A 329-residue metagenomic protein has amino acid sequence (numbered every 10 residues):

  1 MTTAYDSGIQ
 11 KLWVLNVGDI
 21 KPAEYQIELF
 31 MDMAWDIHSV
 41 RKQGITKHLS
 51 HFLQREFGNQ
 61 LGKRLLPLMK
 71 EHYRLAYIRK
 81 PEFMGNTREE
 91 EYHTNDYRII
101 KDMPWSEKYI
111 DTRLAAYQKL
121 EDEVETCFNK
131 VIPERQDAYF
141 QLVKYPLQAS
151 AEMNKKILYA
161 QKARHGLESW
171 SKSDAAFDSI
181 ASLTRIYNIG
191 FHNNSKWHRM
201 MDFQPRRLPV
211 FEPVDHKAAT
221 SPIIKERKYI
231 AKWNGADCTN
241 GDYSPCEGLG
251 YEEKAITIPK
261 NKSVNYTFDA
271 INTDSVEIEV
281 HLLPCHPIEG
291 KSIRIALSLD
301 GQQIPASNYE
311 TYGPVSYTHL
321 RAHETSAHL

Functional and structural regions predicted by a protein language model:
M1-V264, F268, N272-E279: Substrate-binding groove of N-acetylhexosamine-processing glycoside hydrolases
K262-S263, Y312-Y317: Bimodal feature
D274, H286-G290: A short beta-turn/strand-edge loop motif at beta-sheet boundaries
G290-G301: Short, surface-exposed beta-strand/strand-loop-strand elements in extracellular ectodomains
I304-P314: Solvent-exposed serine/threonine-rich low-complexity stretches and specific carbohydrate-binding patches
T318-T325: Conserved small/polar residues in nucleotide/adenosyl-binding loops
